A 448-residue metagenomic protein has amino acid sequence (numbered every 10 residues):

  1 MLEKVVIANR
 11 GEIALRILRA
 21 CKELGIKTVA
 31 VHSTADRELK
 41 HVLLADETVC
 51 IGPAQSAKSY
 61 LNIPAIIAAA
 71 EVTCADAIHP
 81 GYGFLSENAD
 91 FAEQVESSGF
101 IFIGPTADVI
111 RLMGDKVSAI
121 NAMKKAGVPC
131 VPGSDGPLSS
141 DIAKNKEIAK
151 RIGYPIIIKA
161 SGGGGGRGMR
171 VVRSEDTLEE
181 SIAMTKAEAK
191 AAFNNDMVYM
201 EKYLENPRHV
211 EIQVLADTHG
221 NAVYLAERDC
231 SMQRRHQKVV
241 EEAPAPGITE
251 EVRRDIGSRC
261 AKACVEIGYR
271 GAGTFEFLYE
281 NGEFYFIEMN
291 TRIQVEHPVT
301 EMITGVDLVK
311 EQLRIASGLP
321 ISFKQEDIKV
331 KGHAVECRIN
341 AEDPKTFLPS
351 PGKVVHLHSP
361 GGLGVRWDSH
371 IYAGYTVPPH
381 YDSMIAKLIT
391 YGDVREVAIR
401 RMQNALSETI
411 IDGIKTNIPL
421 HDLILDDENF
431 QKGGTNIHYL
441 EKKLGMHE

Functional and structural regions predicted by a protein language model:
M1-K125, D135-E147, V397: ATP-binding N-terminal substructure of ATP-dependent carboxylate-amine bond-forming enzymes
I7-R16, A20-L24, T48, E71-T73 (+5 more regions): ATP-dependent carboxylate activation and anion-phosphoryl transfer catalytic cores that bind Mg-ATP to form
V29, H79, I101-I103, V131 (+3 more regions): Structural detector of well-ordered beta-strand residues that form the stable sheet scaffold of enzyme domains
S59, L112, L138, V171 (+2 more regions): A structural signal for short, well-ordered beta-strand elements
G81-F84, T106-I110, S134-L138, G166-V171 (+3 more regions): Conserved short loop/turn motifs at secondary-structure junctions
A122, Y154, R167, A187 (+1 more regions): N-terminal phosphate-binding caps/lids of nucleotide- and nucleic-acid-binding domains
I148-I157: Acidic/histidine-enriched active-site and ligand-binding environments that engage anionic O-linkages
